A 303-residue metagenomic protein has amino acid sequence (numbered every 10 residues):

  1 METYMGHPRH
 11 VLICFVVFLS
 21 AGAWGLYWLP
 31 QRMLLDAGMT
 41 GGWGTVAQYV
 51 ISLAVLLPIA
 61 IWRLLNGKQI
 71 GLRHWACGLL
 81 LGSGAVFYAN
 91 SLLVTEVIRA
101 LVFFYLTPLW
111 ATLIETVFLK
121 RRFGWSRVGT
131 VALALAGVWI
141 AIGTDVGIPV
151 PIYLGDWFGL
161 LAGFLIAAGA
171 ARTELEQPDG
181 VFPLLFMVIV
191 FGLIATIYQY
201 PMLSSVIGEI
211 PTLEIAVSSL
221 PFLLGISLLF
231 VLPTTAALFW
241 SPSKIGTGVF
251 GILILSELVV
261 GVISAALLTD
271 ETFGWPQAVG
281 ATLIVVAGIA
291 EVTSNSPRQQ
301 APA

Functional and structural regions predicted by a protein language model:
L12-I13, D36-S83, W110-A111, F164-R172 (+2 more regions): Transmembrane alpha-helices of multi-pass small-molecule transport proteins
L12-S20, R63-F87, V131, L154-L161 (+2 more regions): Loop-to-transmembrane-helix transition segments
F15, A47, L101-L106, T173-G192 (+1 more regions): Helix-helix packing/entry segments at the starts of transmembrane helices
V17, A21, G25-M33, L56 (+3 more regions): Transmembrane alpha-helical segments that form core, pore/gating elements of small-molecule transporters/exporters
A23-L26, A60-R99, F104, I140 (+1 more regions): Specific transmembrane alpha-helical segments of multi-pass solute transporters/efflux pumps, especially DMT/EamA
M39-S52, N90-T107, I152-L165, A216-L228 (+1 more regions): Structural signature of hydrophobic alpha-helical transmembrane segments
L56, S126-D145, P276-N295: Hydrophobic transmembrane alpha-helices of multi-pass small-molecule transport proteins
A60-R63, N90, T107-A132, V259-A278: C-terminal transmembrane-helix exit sites in multi-pass transporters
